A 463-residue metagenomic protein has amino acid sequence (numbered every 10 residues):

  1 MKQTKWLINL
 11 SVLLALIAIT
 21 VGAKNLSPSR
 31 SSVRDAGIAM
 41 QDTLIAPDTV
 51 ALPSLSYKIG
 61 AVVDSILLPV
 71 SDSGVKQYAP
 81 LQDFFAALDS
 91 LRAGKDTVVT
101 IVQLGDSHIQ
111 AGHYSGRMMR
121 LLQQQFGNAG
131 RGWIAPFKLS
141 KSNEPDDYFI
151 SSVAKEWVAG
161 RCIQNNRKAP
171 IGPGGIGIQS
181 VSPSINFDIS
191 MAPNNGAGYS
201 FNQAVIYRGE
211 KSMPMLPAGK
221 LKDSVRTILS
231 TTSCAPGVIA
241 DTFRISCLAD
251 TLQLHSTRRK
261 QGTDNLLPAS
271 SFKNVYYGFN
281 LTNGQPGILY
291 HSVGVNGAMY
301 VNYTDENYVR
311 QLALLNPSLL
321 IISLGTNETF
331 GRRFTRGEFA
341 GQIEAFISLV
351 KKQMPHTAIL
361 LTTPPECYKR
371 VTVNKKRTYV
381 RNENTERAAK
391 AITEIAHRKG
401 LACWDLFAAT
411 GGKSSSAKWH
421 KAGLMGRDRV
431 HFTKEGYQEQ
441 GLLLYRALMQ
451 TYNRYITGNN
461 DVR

Functional and structural regions predicted by a protein language model:
I8-N25: Hydrophobic membrane-insertion alpha-helices, especially the h-region of bacterial N-terminal signal peptides
R30-I66: Juxtamembrane proline-rich low-complexity "stalk" or linker regions positioned immediately after a signal peptide
T43, T49, S54, S65 (+7 more regions): Coil residues (strongly favoring Ser/Thr
K76-D89, V301-L314, G341-L349, K390: Alpha-helical scaffolding within the catalytic cores of extracellular/periplasmic polymer-degrading hydrolases
I101-G105: Short hydrophobic beta-strand that contains or immediately precedes a catalytic carboxylate
Q110-S224, T231-G237, T242-G341, H431: Conserved SGNH/GDSL esterase-like catalytic core that processes O-acyl groups on lipids and polysaccharides
S292, L319-G325, I343-K351, A358-T363: Conserved, well-ordered alpha-helix/loop/beta-strand core segments that scaffold catalytic motifs
N296, D305, R310, C367-R463: Catalytic His-Asp segment of secreted/periplasmic serine-dependent ester chemistry enzymes
